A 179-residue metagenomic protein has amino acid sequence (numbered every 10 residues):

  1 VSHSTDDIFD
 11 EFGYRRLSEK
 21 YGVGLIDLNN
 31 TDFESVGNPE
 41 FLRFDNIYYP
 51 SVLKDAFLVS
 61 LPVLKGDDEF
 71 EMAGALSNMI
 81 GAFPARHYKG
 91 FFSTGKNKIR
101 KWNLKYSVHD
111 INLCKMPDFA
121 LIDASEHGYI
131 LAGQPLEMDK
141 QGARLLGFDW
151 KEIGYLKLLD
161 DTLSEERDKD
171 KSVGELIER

Functional and structural regions predicted by a protein language model:
S2-R179: Extended, low-polarity segments enriched in aliphatic/aromatic residues
